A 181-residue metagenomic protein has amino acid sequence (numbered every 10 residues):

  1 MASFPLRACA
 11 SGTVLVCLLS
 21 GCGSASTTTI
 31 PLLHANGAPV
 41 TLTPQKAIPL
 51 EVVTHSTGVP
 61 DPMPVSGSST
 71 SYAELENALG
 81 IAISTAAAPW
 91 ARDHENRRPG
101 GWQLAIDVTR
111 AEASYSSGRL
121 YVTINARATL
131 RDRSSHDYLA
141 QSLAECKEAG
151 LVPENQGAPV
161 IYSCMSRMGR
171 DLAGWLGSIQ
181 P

Functional and structural regions predicted by a protein language model:
M1-C22: Sec-dependent bacterial lipoprotein signal peptides
A2-F4, E74-G100: Short N-terminal secondary-structure initiator segments
C22-I81, G177-P181: A structural "domain/chain start" motif
G23-P31, W90-L139, E145-N155, P159: Surface-exposed short loop/turn segments
L50-V52, I83, L104-I106, A128-L130 (+1 more regions): Hydrophobic beta-strand residues in large extracellular and virion-surface proteins
P62-E74, S134-Q180: Short secondary-structure boundary motifs at beta->alpha junctions and helix caps
E76, G80, S84-A88, N125 (+3 more regions): Extracytoplasmic/secreted envelope proteins and their assembly/folding machinery, especially bacterial periplasmic
